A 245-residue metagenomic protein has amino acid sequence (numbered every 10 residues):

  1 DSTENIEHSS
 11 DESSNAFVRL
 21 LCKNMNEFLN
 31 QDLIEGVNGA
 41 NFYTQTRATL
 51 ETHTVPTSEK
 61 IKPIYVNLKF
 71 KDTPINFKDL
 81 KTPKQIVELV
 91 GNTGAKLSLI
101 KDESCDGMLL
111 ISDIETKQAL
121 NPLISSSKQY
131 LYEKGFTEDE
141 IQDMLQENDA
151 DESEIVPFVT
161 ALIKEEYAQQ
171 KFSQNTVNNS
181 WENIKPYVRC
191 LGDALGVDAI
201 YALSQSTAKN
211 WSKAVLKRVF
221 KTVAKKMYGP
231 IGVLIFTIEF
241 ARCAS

Functional and structural regions predicted by a protein language model:
D1-K185: N-terminal propeptides/leader regions of secreted preproproteins that are proteolytically removed before maturation
N179-A241: Compositionally biased, low-complexity segments of secreted and virulence-associated proteins that act as
